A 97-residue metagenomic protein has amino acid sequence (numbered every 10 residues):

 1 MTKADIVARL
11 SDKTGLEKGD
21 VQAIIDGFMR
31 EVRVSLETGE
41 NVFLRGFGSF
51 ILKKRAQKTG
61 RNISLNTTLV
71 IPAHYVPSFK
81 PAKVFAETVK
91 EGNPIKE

Functional and structural regions predicted by a protein language model:
M1-E97: Strongly charged
